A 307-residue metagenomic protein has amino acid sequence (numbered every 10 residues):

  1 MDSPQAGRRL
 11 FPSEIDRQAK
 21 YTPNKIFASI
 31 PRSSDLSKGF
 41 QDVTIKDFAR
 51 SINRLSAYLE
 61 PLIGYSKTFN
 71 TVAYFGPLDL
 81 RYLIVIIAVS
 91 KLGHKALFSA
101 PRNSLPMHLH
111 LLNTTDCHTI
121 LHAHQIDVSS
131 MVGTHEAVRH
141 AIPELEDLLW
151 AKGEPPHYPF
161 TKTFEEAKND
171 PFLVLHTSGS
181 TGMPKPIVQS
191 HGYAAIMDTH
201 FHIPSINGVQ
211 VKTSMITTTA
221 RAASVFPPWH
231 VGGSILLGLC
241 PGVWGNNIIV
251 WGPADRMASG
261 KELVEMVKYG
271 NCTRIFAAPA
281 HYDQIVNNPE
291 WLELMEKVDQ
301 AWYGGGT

Functional and structural regions predicted by a protein language model:
M1-T68, K162-E165: N-lobe entry segment of adenylate-forming
Q18, F48, I52, V72 (+4 more regions): Adenylate-forming
R32, G76-P77, H94-L112, H124-D127 (+3 more regions): ATP-dependent adenylate-forming carboxylate-activation enzymes
K38-D42, S56-N103, T219-A220, S224-P227: Conserved AMP-binding/adenylate-forming
D42-K46, F172-H200: Conserved AMP-binding A3 loop
I87, K91-E165, N271, A278: Structural core segment of the AMP-binding/adenylate-forming
Q125-S129, D255, G270-T307: Adenylate-forming
A195-R221, P228-F276, A280-Y282, N288: Conserved AMP-binding/adenylation subdomain of ANL enzymes
